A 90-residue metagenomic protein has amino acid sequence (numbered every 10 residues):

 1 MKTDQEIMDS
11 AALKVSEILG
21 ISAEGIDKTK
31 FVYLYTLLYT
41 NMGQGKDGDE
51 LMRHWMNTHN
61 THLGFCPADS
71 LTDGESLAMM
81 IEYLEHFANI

Functional and structural regions predicted by a protein language model:
M1-I90: Non-transmembrane "mature" sequence context
